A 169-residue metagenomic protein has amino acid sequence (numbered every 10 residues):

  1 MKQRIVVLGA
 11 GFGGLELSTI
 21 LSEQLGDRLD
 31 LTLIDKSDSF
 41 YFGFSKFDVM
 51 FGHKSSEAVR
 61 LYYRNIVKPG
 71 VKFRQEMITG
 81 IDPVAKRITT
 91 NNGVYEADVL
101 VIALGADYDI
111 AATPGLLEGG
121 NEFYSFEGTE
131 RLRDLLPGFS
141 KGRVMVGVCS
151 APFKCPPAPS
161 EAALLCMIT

Functional and structural regions predicted by a protein language model:
M1-K72, S150-T169: Beta1-alpha1 glycine-rich phosphate/pyrophosphate-binding loop at the start of Rossmann-like nucleotide-binding domains
M1-R4, V71-I168: FAD-binding core/adjacent interface of flavoenzyme oxidoreductases
